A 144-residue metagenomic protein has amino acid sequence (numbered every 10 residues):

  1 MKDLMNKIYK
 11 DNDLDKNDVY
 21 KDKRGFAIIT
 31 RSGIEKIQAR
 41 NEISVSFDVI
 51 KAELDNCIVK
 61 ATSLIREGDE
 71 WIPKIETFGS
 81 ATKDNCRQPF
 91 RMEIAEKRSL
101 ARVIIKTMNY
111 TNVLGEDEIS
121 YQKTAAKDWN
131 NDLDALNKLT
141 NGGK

Functional and structural regions predicted by a protein language model:
M1-K144: Polyanion-binding surfaces on beta-sheet-dominated domains and ring/shell assemblies
